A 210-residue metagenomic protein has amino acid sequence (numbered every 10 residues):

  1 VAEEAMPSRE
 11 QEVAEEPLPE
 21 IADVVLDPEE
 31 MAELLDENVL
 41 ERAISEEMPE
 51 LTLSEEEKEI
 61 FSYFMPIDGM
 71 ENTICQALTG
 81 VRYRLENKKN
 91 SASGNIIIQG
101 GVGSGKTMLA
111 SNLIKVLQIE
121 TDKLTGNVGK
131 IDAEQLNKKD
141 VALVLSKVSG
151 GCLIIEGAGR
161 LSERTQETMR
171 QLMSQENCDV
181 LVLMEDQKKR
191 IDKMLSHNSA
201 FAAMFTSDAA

Functional and structural regions predicted by a protein language model:
V1-Y63: Extended, charged/polar low-complexity intrinsically disordered regions
I44-G94: Pre-Walker A (pre-P-loop) alpha-helix and adjacent loop at the N terminus of AAA/AAA+ ATPase modules, a conserved
S93-T125: Walker A/P-loop
V102-S104, Q135-N137, G159-L161, Q187-D192: Conserved nucleotide-binding/hydrolysis micro-motifs of P-loop NTPases
V116-V148: AAA+/P-loop NTPase substrate/partner-engagement loops
L136-S174: Conserved alpha-helical scaffold flanking the Walker A/P-loop in AAA+ ATPase domains
I154-E156, V180-K188: Structural recognition of the conserved hydrophobic beta-strand(s) that form the central parallel beta-sheet of P-loop
S196-A210: A short helix-turn-beta junction within AAA+ P-loop NTPase domains corresponding to the substrate/partner-engaging
